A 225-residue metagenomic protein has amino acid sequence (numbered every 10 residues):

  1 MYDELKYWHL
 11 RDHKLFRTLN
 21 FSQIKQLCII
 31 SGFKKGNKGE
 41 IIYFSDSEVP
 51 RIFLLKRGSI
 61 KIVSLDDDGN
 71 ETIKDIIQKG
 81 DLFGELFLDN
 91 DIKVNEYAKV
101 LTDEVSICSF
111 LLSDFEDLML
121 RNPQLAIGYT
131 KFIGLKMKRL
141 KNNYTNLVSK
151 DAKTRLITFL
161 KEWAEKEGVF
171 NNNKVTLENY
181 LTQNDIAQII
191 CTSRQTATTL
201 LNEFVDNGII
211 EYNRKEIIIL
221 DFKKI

Functional and structural regions predicted by a protein language model:
M1-K38, L82-F83, F87-L88: Cyclic nucleotide-binding regulatory module and flanking cytosolic helices
T18, I76, S109, Y180 (+1 more regions): Short aromatic/basic micro-patch
G39, P50-V63, K79-G80: Glycine- and acidic-residue-biased ligand/ion/polar-headgroup-sensing regions
I42-S47: Short phosphate-coordinating micro-motif centered on Lys-Gly-acidic
D67-K74: Short alpha-helix-to-loop micro-motif enriched in aromatics/charged/Gly
K74-G134, K138: Cyclic-nucleotide recognition modules
L120, Q124-I189: Polybasic "coupling" helices that flank or enter modular domains
E165-I225: Phosphate-/nucleic-acid-contacting segments
